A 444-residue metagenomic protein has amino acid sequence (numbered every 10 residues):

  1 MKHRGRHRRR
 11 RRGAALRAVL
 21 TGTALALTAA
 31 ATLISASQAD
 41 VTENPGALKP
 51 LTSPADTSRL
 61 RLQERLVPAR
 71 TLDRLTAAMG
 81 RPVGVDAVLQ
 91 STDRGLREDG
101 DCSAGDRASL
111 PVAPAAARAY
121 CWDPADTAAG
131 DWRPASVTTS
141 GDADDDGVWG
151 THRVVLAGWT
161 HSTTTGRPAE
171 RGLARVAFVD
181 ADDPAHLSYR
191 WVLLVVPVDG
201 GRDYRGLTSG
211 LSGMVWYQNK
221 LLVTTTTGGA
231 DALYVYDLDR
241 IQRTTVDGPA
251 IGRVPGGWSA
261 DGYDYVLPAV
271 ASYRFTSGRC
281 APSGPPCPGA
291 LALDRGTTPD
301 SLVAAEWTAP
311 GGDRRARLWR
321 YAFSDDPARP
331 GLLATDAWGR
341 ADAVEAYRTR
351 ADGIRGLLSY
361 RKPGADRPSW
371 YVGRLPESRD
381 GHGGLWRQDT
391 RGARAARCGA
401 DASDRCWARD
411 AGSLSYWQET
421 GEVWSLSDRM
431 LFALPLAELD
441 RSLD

Functional and structural regions predicted by a protein language model:
M1-A125, E438-D444: Sequence/structural signature of beta-propeller modules and their immediately flanking N-terminal secretory/stalk
V41-T42, A411-D444: Blade-level signature of beta-propeller repeat domains, shared across WD40, Kelch, NHL, RCC1 and BNR/Asp-box propellers
A87-G130, A185-R205, D247-G284, G331-R350 (+1 more regions): Surface-exposed loop and turn segments in beta-propeller and other repeat-based domains that flank or scaffold
C121-G147, V154-S212: Blade-loop segments of beta-propeller domains
T127-T151, L207-Y217, P282-S301, R350-A351 (+2 more regions): Structural signature of eukaryotic scaffold interfaces centered on beta-propeller domains
A143, T160-H161, K220, T227-G229 (+6 more regions): Residue-level signature of beta-propeller blades and closely related beta-rich strand-turn architectures in secreted
A169-P184, L233-P255, R315-A328, D380-A395 (+1 more regions): Beta-propeller blade signature
S301-G412, E419, M430: Loop/turn-rich, solvent-exposed surfaces of beta-rich toroidal or solenoidal domains
